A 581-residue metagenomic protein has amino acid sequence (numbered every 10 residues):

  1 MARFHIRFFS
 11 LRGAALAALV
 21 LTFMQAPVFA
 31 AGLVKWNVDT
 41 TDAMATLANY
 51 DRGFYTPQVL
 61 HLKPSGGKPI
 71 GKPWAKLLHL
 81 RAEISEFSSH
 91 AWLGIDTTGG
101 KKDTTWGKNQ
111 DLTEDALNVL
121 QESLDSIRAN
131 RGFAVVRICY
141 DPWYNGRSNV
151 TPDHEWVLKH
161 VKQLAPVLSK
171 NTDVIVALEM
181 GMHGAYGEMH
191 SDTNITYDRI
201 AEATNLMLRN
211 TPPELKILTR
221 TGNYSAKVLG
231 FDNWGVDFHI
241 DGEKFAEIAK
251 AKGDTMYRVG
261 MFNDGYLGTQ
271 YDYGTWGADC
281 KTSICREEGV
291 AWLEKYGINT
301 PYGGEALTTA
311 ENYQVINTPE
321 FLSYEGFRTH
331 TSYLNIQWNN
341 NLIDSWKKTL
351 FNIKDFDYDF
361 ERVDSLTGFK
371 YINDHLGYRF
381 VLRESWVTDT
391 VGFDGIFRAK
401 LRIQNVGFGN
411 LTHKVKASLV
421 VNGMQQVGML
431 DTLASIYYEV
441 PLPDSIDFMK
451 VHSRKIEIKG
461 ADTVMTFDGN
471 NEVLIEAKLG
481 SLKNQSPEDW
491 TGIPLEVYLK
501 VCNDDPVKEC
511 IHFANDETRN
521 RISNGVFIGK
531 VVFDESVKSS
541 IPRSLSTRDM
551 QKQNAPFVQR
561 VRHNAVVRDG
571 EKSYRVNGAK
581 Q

Functional and structural regions predicted by a protein language model:
G13-A26: Bacterial N-terminal signal peptides
A31-L120, N145, E288-R362: N-terminal substrate-binding region of glycoside hydrolase catalytic domains
L112-F133, V150-A177, D198-N210: An active-site-proximal structural segment forming one wall of the substrate-binding cleft that immediately precedes
V135-N145, L164-Y197: Active-site groove signature of glycoside hydrolases
A177-S345: Catalytic-core regions of glycoside hydrolase
N373-K538: Extracellular/luminal regions of secreted and cell-surface proteins that mediate adhesion/ECM remodeling
K538-Q581: C-terminal outer-membrane/trafficking sorting elements
